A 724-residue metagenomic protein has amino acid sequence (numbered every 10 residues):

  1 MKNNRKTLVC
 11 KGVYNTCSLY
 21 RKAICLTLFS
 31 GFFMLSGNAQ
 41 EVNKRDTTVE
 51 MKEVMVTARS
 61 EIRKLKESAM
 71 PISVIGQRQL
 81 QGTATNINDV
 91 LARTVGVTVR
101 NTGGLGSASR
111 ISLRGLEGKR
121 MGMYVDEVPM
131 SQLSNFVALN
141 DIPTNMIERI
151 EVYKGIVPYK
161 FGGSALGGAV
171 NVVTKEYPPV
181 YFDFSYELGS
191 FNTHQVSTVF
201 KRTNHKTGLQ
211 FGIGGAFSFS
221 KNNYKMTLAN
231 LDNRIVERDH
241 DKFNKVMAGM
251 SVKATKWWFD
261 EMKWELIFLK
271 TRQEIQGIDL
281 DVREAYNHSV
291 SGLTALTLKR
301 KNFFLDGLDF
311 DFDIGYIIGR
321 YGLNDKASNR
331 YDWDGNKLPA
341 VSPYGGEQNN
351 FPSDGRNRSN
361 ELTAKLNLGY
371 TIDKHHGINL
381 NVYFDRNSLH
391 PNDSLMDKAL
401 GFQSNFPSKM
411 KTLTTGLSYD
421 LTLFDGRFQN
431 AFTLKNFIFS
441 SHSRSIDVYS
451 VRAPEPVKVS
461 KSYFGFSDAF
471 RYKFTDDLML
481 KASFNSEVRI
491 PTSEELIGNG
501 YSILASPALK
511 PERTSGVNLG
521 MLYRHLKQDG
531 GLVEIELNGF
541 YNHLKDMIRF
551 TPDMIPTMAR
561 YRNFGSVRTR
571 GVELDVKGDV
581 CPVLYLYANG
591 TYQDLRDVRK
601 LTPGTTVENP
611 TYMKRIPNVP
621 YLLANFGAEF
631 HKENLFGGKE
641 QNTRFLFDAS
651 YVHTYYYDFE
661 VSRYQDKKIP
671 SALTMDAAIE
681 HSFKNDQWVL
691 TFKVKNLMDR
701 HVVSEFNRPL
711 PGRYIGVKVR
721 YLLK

Functional and structural regions predicted by a protein language model:
E50-L80, R110: N-terminal periplasmic "start-of-domain" segments of outer-membrane beta-barrel proteins
I72, N88-V128: Extracytoplasmic beta-strand/coil segments of soluble accessory domains associated with Gram-negative outer-membrane
V128-K154: Short acidic/polar hinge/loop motifs at secondary-structure boundaries that mediate gating or recognition
T144-Y181: A beta-strand signature from Gram-negative outer-membrane beta-barrel systems, especially the internal plug domain
P179, E187, H205-A285: Periplasmic-side early beta-strands and strand-to-turn transitions of outer-membrane beta-barrels
T207, K473, K481-N485, E512-R570 (+2 more regions): Membrane-embedded beta-barrel scaffold of Gram-negative outer-membrane proteins
K253-K270, S289-S450, E455-M479, S483-N485 (+3 more regions): Face-selective signature of the C-terminal outer-membrane beta-barrel domain
E534-I535, F540-H543, R562-Y656: Gram-negative outer-membrane beta-barrel transporters
